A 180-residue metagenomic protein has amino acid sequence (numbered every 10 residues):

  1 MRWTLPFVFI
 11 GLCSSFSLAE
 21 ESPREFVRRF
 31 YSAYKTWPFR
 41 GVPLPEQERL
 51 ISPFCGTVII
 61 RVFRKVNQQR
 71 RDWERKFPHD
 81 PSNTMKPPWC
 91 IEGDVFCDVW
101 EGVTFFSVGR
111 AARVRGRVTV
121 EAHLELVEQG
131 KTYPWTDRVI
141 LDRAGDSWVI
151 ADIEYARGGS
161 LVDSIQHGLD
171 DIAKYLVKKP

Functional and structural regions predicted by a protein language model:
M1-T4: Positively charged n-region of N-terminal signal peptides that target proteins for export
P6-F9: Hydrophobic helical h-region of N-terminal Sec-dependent signal peptides in bacterial secretory/periplasmic proteins
S14-F16: N-terminal signal peptide c-region/cleavage motif recognized by signal peptidases
E20-E25, G159, D163: Soluble non-cytosolic domains of exported or imported proteins
E21-F39: Short, aromatic-enriched amphipathic alpha-helices that serve as compact interaction elements
W37-L50: Surface-exposed patches in mature extracellular/periplasmic domains of secreted proteins
G56-T132: Surface-exposed, charged secondary-structure patches
R113-T136, A144, V149-P180: Low-complexity, intrinsically disordered terminal/linker segments enriched in charged and Gly/Pro repeats
